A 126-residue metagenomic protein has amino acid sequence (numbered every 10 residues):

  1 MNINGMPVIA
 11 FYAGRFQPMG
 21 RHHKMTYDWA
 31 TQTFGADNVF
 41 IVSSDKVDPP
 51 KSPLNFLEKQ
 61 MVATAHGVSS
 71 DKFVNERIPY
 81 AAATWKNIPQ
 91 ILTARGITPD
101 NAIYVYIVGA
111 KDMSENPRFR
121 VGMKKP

Functional and structural regions predicted by a protein language model:
M1-P126: Nucleotidyltransferase catalytic core that binds NTPs
